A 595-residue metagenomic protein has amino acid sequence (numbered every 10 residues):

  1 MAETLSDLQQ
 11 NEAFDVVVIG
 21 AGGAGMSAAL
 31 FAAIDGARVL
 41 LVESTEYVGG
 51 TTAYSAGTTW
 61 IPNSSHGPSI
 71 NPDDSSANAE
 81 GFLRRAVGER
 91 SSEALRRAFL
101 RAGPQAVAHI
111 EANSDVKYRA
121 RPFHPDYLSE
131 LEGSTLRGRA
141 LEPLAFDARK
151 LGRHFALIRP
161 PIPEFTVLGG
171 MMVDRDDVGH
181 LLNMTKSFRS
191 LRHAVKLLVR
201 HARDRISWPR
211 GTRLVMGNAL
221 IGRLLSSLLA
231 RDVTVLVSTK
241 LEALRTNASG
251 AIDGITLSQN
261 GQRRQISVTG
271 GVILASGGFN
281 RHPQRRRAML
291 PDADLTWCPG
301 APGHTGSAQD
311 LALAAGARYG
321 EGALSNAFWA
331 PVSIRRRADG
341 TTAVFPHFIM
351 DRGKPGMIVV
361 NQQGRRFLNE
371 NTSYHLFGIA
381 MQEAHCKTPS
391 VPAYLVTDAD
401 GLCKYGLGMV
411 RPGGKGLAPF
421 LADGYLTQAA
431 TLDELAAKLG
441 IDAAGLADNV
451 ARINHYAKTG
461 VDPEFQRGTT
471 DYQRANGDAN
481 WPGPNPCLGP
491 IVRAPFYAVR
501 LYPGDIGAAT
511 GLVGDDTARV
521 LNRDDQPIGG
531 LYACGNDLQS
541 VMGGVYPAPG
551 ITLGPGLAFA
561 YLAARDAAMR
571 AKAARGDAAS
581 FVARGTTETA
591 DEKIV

Functional and structural regions predicted by a protein language model:
A2-E12, G364: A short, basic/flexible loop-to-alpha-helix module at the beginning of a structural domain
L5, S44-T234, G356-V359, R366 (+5 more regions): Conserved N-terminal/central alpha/beta ligand/cofactor-binding core
L8-A24, L40: Beta1/beta-strand and adjacent pyrophosphate-binding region of the FAD-binding site in flavoprotein oxidoreductases
L30, R264-V272, H385, Y405-G408 (+1 more regions): C-terminal structured subdomain/cap of oxidoreductase catalytic cores
S129, T135-R137, E142-H193, Q309-L311 (+2 more regions): An anion/pyrophosphate-binding glycine-rich loop and adjacent beta-alpha core in soluble alpha-beta enzymes
G211-N218, A230, N260-A338, L553 (+2 more regions): Glycine-rich loop(s) and the adjacent beta-strand/alpha-helix scaffold that form part
A243-R245, A251-I252, G445-V541, V545: A glycine-rich dinucleotide-binding beta-alpha-beta segment and adjacent secondary-structure elements that constitute
K387-P495, A563-D566, R570, S580-V595: Helix-rich C-terminal "cap"/substrate-channel and partner-interaction subdomain that packs against the flavin-binding
